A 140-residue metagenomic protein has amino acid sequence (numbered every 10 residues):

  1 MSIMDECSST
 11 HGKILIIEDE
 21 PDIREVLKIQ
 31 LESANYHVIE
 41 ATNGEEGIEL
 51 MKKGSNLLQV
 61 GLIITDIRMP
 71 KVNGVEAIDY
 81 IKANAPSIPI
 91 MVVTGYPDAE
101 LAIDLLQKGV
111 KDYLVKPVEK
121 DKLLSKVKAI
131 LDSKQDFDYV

Functional and structural regions predicted by a protein language model:
M1-L15, D121-V140: Non-catalytic signal-transmission and effector/linker regions of two-component phosphorelay proteins
E18: Conserved acidic carboxylate
P21-E40: Two-component/phosphorelay signaling modules centered on CheY-like receiver
N43-E46, N73-E76: Acidic catalytic/metal-coordinating carboxylates
S55-I64: Active-site beta3 strand of CheY-like receiver
M69: Receiver (REC) domain active-site loop signature in two-component systems and cognate sites in sensor histidine kinases
E76, A83, P97-D112: Alpha4 helix (beta4-alpha4-beta5 surface) of REC/receiver domains from two-component response regulators
